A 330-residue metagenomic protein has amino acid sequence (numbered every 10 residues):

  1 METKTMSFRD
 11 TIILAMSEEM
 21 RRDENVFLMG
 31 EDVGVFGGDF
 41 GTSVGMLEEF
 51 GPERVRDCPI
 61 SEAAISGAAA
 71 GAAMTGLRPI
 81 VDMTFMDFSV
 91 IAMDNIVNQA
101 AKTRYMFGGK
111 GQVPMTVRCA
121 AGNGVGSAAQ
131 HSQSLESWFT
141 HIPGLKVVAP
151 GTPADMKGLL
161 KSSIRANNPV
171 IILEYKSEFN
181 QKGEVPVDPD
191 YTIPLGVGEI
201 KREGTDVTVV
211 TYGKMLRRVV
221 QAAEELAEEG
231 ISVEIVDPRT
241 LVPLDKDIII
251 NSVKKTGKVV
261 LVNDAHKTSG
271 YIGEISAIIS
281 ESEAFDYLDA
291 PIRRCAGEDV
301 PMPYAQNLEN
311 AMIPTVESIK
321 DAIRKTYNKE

Functional and structural regions predicted by a protein language model:
M1-P169, L173, E178, N310: Thiamine diphosphate
F40-E49, G111-T116, G126, K176-E330: Thiamine diphosphate
